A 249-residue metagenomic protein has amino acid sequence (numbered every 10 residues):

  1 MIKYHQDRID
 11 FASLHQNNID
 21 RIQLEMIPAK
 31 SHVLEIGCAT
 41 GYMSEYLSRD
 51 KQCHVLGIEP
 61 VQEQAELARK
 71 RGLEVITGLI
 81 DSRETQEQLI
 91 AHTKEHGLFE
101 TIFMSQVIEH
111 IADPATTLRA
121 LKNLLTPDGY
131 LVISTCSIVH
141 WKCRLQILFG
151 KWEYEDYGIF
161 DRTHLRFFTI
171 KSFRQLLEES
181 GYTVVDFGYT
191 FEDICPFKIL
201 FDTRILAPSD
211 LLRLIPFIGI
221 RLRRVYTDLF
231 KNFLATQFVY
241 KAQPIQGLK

Functional and structural regions predicted by a protein language model:
M1-G97, T101-F103, A115-L118, T135 (+4 more regions): Conserved N-terminal segment of class I S-adenosyl-L-methionine
S105-H110: Short catalytic micro-motifs in class I SAM-dependent methyltransferases
I111-A112, T135, V139: A structural helix-start
A112-T116, C143: Short N-terminal helix/helix-N-cap motif within the alpha/beta-hydrolase-1
T116-Y130: A short glycine-rich, Lys/Arg-flanked "PGG" loop and its adjoining helix->strand segment in the class I
V139-H164: Short, glycine-/aromatic-enriched active-site segment of Class I SAM-dependent methyltransferases
H164-S180, F187: Short alpha-helix
R223-K231: Short, P/G- and charge-enriched loop/turn segments at secondary-structure junctions
